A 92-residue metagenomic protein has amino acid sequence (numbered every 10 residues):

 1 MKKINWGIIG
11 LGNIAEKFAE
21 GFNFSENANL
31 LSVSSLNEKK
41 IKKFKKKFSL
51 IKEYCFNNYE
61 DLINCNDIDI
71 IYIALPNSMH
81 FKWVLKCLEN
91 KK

Functional and structural regions predicted by a protein language model:
M1-F48: N-terminal Rossmann-like dinucleotide-binding module
E53-K92: Beta-loop-alpha module in the N-terminal Rossmann-like domain of NAD(P)-dependent dehydrogenases, especially those
